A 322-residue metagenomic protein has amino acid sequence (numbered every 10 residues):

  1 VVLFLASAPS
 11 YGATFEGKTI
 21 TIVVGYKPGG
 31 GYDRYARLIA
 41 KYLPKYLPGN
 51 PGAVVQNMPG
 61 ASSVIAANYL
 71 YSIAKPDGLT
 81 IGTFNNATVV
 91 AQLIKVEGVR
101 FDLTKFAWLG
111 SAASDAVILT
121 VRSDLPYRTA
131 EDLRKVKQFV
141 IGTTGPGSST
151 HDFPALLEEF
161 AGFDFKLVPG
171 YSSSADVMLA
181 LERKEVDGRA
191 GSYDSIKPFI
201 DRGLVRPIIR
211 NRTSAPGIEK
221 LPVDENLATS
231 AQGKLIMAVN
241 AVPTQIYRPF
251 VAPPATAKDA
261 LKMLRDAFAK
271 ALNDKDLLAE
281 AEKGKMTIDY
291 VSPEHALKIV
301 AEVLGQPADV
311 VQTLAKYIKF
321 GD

Functional and structural regions predicted by a protein language model:
V1-A6: Bacterial N-terminal signal peptides
Y11-K105, P146, T150, E159-A190 (+5 more regions): N-terminal (or domain-start) structured segment
K27-G29, N86, V117, R122-Y127 (+4 more regions): Short coil/turn segments
Y35, T129-D132, A257-F268, L277-A281 (+1 more regions): Short amphipathic alpha-helical coupling segments at ligand-binding clamshell hinges and other catalytic/signaling
L79-G82, I118, V140, D187-G188 (+1 more regions): Short, Asp-centered acidic motifs that coordinate Mg2+ and/or phosphate in catalytic or ligand-binding sites
V89-E97, S111-P126, A155-F160, Q245-V251: Periplasmic solute-binding protein
T104-G145, A161: A conserved helix-loop-strand patch within extracytoplasmic ligand-binding domains of the periplasmic binding
S114, I196-L272, F320-D322: C-terminal lobe and pocket-closing loops of periplasmic/extracytoplasmic Venus-flytrap solute-binding proteins
